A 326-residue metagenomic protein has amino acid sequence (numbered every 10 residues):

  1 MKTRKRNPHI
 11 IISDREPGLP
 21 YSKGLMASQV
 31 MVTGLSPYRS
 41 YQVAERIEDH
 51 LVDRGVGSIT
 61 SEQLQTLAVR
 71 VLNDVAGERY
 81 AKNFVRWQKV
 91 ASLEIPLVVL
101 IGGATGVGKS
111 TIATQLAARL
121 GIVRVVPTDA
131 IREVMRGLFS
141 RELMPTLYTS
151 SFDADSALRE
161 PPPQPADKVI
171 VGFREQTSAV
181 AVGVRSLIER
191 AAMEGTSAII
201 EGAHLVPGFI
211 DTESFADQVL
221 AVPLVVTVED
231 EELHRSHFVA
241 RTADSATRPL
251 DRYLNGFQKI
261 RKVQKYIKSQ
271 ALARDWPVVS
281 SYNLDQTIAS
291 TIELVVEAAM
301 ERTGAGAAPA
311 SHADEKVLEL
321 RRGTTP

Functional and structural regions predicted by a protein language model:
M31, S36-V98: Extreme N-terminal, non-catalytic leader segments that precede Walker-type/kinase nucleotide-binding cores
S40-E48, Q65, Y253-R261, K265-K268: Short, well-structured alpha-helical segments
V98-L120: Glycine-rich phosphate-binding P-loop
G121-L138: Short beta-strand-centered segment that lines the nucleotide-binding/catalytic pocket of NTP-utilizing
V123, M193-I200, L220-V222: Loop/turn-to-beta-strand initiation segments
R136-T196: Conserved nucleotide-sensing/catalytic segment adjacent to the nucleotide-binding pocket in NTP-handling enzymes
Q218-K265: A glycine- and Lys/Arg-enriched "phosphate-lid" helix/loop adjacent to the NTP-binding pocket of small-molecule kinases
K265-P326: NTP-dependent small-molecule kinase module
